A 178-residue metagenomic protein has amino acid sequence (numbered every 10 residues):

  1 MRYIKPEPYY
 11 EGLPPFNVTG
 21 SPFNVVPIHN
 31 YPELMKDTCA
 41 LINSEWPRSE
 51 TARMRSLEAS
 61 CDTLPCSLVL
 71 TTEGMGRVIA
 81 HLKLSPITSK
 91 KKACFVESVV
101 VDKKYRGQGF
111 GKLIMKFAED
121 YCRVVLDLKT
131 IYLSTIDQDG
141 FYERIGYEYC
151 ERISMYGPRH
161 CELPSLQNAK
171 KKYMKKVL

Functional and structural regions predicted by a protein language model:
Y3-S56, D62-R77, K171-Y173, V177: Short amphipathic alpha-helix that is part of the acyltransferase structural core
L64, F95, N168: Exposed loop/turn and edge beta-strand positions of beta-sandwich/beta-sheet ligand-binding modules
V69, G76-I87, A93-V100: Conserved beta-strand in the GNAT
I87-S89, K104, Q138: Short coil/turn motifs at secondary-structure junctions
V101, G107-D120, R144: Conserved acetyl-CoA-binding loop-helix of GNAT-fold acetyltransferases
G111-M115, E119, R159-V177: Accessory recognition modules or surfaces
V124-K129, T135-L163: Conserved active-site alpha-helix within GNAT-family acetyltransferase domains
